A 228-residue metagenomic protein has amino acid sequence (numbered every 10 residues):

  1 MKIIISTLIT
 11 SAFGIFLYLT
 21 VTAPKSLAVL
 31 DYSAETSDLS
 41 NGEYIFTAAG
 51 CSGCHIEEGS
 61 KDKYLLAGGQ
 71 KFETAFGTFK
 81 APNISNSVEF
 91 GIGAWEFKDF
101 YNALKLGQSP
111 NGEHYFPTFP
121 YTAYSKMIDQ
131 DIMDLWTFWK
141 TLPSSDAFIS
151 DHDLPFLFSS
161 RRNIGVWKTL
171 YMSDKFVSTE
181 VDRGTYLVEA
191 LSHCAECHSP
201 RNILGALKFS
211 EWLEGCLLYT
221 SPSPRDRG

Functional and structural regions predicted by a protein language model:
M1-L27: N-terminal type II signal-anchor transmembrane helix that functions as the membrane-insertion/stop-transfer segment
F16-T20, E96-S109, A123-F148: C-terminal capping alpha-helices of c-type cytochrome domains
P24-T47, R162-E189: Electrostatic cytochrome c docking/interface patches
G42, A48-E58, F100, L135 (+2 more regions): The canonical Cys-X-X-Cys-His
S52-P82, N86-S87: Extracytoplasmic/periplasmic/luminal assembly and interaction segments in envelope/secretory/respiratory proteins
L66, K80-A94, K105-Q130, D151 (+1 more regions): Axial heme c-ligation environment in periplasmic c-type cytochrome domains
A147-P155: Extended, well-folded interaction surfaces typified by the phenylalanyl-tRNA synthetase beta subunit core
Y219-G228: Single conserved hydrophobic/aromatic residue that forms the stacking wall/gate of nucleotide- or nucleobase-binding
